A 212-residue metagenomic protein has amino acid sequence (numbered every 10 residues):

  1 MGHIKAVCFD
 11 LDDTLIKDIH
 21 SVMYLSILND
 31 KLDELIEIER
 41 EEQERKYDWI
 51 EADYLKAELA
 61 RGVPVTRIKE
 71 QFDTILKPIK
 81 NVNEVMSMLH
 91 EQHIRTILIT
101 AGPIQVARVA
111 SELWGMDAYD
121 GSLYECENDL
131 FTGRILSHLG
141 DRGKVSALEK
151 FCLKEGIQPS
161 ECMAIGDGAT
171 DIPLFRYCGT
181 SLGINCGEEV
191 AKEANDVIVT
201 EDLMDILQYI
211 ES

Functional and structural regions predicted by a protein language model:
M1-I50, Y54: Active-site neighborhood of HAD-like aspartate-dependent phosphohydrolases
Y24-L25, N81, Q105-V109, P173-L174 (+2 more regions): Phosphate- and divalent-cation-binding pockets in alpha/beta enzyme and binding domains that engage nucleotide-derived
K56-I68, E125-F131: Short, basic/glycine-rich phosphate-binding loops at helix/coil junctions that contact nucleotide phosphates
V65-I104: Short, acidic loop-to-helix structural element flanking the phosphoryl-transfer center in phosphate-processing enzymes
N83-E91, K144-V145, E149-G156, R176: Surface-exposed amphipathic alpha-helices with a cationic face
T96-A101, P159-E201: Acidic, Mg2+-coordinating phosphoryl-transfer loop and its flanking beta/alpha structural elements, shared across
R108-C162: Substrate-recognition "cap/lid" segment bordering the active-site pocket of phosphatases
S111-Y124, C178, A191-I206: Structural recognition of alpha->loop->beta junctions
